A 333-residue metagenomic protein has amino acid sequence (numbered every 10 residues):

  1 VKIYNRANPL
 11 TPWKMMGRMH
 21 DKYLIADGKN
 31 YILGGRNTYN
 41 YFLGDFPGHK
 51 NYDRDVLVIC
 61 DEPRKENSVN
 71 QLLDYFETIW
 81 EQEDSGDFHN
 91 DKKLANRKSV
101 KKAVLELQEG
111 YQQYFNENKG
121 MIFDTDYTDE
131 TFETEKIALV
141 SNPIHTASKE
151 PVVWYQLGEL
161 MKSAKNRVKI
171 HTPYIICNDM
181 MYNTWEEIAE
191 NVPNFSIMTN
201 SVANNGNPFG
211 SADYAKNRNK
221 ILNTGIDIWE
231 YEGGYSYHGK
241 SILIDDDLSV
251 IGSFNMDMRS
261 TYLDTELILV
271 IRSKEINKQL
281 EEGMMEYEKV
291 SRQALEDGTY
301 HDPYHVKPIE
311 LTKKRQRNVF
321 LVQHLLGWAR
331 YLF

Functional and structural regions predicted by a protein language model:
V1-D21, A26-F333: Charged, low-complexity intrinsically disordered terminal segments
